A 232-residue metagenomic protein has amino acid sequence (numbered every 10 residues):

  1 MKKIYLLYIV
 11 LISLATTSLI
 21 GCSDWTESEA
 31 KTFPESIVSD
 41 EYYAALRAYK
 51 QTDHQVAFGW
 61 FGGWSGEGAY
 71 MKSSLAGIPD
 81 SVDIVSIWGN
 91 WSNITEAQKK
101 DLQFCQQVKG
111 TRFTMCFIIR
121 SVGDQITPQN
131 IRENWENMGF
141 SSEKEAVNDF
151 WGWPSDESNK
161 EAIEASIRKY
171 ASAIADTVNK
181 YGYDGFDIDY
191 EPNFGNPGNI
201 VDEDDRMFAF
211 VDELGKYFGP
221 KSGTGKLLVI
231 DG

Functional and structural regions predicted by a protein language model:
M1-L6, S13-T52: Bacterial Sec-dependent N-terminal signal peptides
D53-G232: Chitinase-like catalytic core of GlcNAc-active glycosidases
